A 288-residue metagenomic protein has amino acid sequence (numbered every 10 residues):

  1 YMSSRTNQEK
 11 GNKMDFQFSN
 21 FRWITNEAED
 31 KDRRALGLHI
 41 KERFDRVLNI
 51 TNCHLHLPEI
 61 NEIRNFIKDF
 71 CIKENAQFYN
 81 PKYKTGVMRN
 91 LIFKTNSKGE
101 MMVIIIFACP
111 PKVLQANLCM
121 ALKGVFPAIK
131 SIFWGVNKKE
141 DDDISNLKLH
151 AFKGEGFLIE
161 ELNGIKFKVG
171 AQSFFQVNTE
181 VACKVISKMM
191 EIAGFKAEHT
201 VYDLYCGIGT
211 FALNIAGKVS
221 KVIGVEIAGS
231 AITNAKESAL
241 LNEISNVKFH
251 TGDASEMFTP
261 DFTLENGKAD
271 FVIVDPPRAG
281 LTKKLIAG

Functional and structural regions predicted by a protein language model:
Y1-Q77, K112: Extended interfacial segments that mediate partner engagement and assembly in macromolecular machines
M2-R5, T85-S97: Core structural elements
T6-G11, Y83-T85, F152: A short catalytic or substrate-binding loop motif that flags glycine-/basic-rich loops and adjacent residues that bind
N12, M101, E198-H199: Nucleotide donor/acceptor-binding cores
G37-I40, I106, A235: Short, acidic/hydrophobic/Gly-rich beta-strand patch recurrent on exposed beta strands that often constitutes part
Q77-T85, N90, V201: Short helix/loop segment immediately N-terminal to the Walker
F93, G99-A108, K166-G170, F271: Short, aliphatic-rich beta-strand segments
V113-G288: Rossmann-like S-adenosyl-L-methionine
